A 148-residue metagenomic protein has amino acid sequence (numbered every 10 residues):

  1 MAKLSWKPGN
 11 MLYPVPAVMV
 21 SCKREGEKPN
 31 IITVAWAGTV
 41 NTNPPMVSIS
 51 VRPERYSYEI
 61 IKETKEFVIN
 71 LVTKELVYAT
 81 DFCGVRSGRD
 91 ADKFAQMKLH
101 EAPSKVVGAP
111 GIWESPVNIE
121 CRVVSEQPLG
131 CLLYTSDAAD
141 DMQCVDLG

Functional and structural regions predicted by a protein language model:
M1-L76: N-terminal structural module
A37, A109, E126-Q127: Residue-level recognition of beta-strand microenvironments
E54-K105: Glycine-rich, pocket-lining loop/helix-strand segments that form or immediately flank
F67, E126-L132: Short, conserved beta-turn/loop elements at beta-strand boundaries and strand-helix junctions
V117-I119: Hydrophobic core residues within well-ordered beta-strands of beta-rich domains
Y134-A139: Conserved small/polar residues in nucleotide/adenosyl-binding loops
C144: Cationic, low-complexity basic patches in intrinsically disordered or flexible, solvent-exposed regions
